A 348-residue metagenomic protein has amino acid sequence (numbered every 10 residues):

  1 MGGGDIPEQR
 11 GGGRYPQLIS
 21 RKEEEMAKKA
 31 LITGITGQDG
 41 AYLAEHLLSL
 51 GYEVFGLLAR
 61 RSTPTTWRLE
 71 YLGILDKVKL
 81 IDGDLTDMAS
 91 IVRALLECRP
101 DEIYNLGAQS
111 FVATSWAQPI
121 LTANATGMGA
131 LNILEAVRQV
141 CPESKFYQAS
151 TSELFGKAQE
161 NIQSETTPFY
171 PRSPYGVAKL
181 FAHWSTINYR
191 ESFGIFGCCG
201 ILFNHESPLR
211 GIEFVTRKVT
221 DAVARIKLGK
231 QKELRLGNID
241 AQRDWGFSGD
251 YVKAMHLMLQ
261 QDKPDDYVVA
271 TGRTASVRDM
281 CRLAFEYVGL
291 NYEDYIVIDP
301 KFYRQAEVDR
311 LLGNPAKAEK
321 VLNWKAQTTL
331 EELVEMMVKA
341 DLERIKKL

Functional and structural regions predicted by a protein language model:
G2-G3: Glycine-biased, low-complexity coil/linker segments
I6-E8: Compositionally biased, low-complexity flexible segments
G13-E25: Short, Lys/Arg-enriched N-terminal segments with co-localized hydrophobic residues within the first ~10-30 amino acids
E23-H205, L259, Y287, W324 (+3 more regions): N-terminal Rossmann-like NAD(P)+-binding domain of SDR-like oxidoreductases, especially those catalyzing
E45, S49, G56-L57, G83 (+2 more regions): C-terminal substrate-binding subdomain of Rossmann-fold SDR/epimerase-dehydratase oxidoreductases
